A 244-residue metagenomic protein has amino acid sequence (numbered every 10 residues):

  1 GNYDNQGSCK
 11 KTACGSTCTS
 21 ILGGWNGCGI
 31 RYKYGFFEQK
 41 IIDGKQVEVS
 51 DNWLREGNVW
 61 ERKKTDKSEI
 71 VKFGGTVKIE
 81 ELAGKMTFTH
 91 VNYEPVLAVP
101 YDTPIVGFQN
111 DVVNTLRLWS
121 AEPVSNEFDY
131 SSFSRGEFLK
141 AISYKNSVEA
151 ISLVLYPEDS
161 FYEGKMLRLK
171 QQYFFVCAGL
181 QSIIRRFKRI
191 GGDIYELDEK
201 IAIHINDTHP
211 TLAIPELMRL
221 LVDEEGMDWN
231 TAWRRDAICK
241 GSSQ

Functional and structural regions predicted by a protein language model:
G1-Q244: A conserved ligand/cofactor-binding region detector
